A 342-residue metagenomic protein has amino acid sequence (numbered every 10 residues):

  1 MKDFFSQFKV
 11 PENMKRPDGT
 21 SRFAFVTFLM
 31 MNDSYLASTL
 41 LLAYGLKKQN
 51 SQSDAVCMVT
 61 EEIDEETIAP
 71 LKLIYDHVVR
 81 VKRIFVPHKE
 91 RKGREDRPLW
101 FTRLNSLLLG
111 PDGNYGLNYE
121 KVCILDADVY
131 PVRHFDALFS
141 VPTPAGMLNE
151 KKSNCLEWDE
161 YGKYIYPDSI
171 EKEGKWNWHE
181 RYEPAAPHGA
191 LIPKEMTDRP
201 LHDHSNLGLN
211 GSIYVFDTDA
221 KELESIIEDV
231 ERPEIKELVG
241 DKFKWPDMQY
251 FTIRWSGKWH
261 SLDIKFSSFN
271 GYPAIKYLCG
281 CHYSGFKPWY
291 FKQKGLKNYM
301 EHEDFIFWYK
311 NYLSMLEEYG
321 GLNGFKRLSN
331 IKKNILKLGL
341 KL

Functional and structural regions predicted by a protein language model:
M1-L29, Y35, L41, L73 (+2 more regions): A glycosyltransferase accessory/donor-loop signature
G45-S53: Short, acidic, metal-binding catalytic loop of nucleotide-sugar glycosyltransferases
A55-E61: Short internal beta-strands
E66-N118: Active-site-proximal specificity loops/subdomain of glycosyltransferases
R83, A127-V129: Short acidic donor-binding/metal-coordinating loop in glycosyltransferase active sites
R94, C155-L201: Charged, glycine/proline-rich intrinsically disordered loops and linkers
V122: Short aromatic/hydrophobic "clamp" motif used to bind/position activated sugar donors
P131-E171: Conserved donor-nucleotide/metal-binding helix-loop-beta segment in metal-dependent transferases, i.e., the alpha-helix
